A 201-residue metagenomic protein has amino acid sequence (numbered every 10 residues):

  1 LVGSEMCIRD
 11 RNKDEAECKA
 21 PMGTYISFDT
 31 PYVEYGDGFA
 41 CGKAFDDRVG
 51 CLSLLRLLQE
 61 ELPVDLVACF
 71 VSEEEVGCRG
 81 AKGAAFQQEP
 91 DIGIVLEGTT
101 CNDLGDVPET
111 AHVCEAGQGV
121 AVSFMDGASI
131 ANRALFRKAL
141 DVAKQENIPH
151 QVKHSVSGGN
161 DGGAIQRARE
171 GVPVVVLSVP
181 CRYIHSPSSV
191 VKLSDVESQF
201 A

Functional and structural regions predicted by a protein language model:
L1-I8: Short, small-residue-biased leader/transition segments that mark boundaries at the very start of proteins
D10-R48: Catalytic-core environment of secreted peptidases
Y32, F70-G77, G98-T100, C181-Y183: Acidic, glycine-rich active-site loops and adjacent beta-strand->loop/helix elements that engage anionic groups
G36-V76, Q199-A201: Alpha-helical metal-binding/catalytic segments enriched in His/Glu/Asp
R48-L52, G77-G80, G159-G162, S186: Short glycine/serine/threonine-rich phosphate/pyrophosphate-binding segments that cradle anionic phosphate groups
R79-P149: Metal-dependent peptidase/peptidase-like ectodomains
G117-E197: Active-site-adjacent substrate-binding region of metalloamidase/peptidase-like peptide-processing proteins
